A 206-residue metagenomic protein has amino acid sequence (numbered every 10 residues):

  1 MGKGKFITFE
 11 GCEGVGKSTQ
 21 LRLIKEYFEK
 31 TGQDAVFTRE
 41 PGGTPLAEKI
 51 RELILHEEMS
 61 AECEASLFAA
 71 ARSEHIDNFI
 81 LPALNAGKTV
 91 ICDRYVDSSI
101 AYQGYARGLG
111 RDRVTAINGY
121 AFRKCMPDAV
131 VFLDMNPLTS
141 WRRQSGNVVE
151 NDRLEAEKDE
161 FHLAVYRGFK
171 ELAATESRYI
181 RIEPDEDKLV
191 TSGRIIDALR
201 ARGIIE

Functional and structural regions predicted by a protein language model:
G2-F6: Pre-Walker A (Motif I) flank of P-loop NTPase domains
F9: Hydrophobic anchor at the beta1->P-loop junction of P-loop NTPases
G14: Walker A (P-loop) phosphate-binding loop of P-loop NTPases
K17: Conserved lysine of the Walker
Q20: Hydrophobic positions on the alpha1 helix immediately C-terminal to the Walker A/P-loop
K25, L138-E206: NTP-dependent small-molecule kinase module
Q33-F122: ATP-dependent small-molecule kinase phosphotransfer cores that center on conserved nucleotide phosphate-binding segments
S98-R167: A glycine- and Lys/Arg-enriched "phosphate-lid" helix/loop adjacent to the NTP-binding pocket of small-molecule kinases
